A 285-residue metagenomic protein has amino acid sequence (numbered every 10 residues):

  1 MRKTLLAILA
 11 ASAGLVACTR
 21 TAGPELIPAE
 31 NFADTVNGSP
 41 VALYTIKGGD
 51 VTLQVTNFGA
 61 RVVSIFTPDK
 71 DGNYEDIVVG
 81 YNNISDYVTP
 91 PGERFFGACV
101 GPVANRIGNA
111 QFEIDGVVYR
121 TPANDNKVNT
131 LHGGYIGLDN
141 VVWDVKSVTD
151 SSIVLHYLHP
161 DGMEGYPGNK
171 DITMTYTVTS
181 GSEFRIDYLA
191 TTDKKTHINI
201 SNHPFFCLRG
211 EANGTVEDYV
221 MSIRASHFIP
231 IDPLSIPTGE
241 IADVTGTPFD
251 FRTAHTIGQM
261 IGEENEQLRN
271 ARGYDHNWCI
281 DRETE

Functional and structural regions predicted by a protein language model:
M1-T4: Positively charged n-region of N-terminal signal peptides that target proteins for export
A7-I8, L208: Intrinsically disordered, low-complexity segments enriched in polar/charged small residues
L9-A17: Hydrophobic h-region of N-terminal signal peptides that target proteins for export in Gram-negative bacteria
T19-E285: An exposed, glycine/acidic-rich loop-and-rim segment of catalytic or binding clefts
